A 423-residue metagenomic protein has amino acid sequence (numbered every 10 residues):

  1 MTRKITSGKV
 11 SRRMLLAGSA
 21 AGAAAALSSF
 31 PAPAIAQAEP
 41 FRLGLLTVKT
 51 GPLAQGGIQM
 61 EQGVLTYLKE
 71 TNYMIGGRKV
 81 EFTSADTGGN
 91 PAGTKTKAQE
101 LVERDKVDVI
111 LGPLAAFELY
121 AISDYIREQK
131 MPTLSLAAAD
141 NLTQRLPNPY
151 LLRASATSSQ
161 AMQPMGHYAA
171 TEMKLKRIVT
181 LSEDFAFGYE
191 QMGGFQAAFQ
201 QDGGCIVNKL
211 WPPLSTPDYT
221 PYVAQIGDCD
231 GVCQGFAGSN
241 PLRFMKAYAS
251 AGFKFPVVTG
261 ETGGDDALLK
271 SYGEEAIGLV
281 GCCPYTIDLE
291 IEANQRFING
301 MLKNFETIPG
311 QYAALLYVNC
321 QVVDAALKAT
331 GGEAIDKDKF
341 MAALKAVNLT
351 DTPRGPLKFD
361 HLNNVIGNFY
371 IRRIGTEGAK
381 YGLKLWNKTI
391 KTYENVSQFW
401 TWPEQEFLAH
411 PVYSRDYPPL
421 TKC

Functional and structural regions predicted by a protein language model:
M1-V10, A17-S29, I35: N-terminal secretory signal peptides
F30-V48: C-terminal segment of N-terminal export signals and the immediately downstream linker at the start of the mature
G44-Y67, A85-P91, L114-A115, L181-Y189 (+2 more regions): Extracytoplasmic "Venus flytrap"
Q55-Q62, M74-R145, W211-T220, L242: Beta-alpha junction/loop-to-helix N-cap segments that form part of ligand/metal-binding clefts
T96, D140-L142, P149-A251, I287-R296: Extracellular/periplasmic Venus flytrap/periplasmic-binding protein
L101, D105-L114, L134-L136, V179-S182 (+4 more regions): Periplasmic-binding protein-like
G194, G238, R243, L289-V347: Extracellular/periplasmic ligand-binding modules, especially the Venus flytrap/periplasmic-binding
N348, T352-C423: Solvent-exposed, acidic/polar segments of extracytosolic/periplasmic ligand-binding ectodomains
